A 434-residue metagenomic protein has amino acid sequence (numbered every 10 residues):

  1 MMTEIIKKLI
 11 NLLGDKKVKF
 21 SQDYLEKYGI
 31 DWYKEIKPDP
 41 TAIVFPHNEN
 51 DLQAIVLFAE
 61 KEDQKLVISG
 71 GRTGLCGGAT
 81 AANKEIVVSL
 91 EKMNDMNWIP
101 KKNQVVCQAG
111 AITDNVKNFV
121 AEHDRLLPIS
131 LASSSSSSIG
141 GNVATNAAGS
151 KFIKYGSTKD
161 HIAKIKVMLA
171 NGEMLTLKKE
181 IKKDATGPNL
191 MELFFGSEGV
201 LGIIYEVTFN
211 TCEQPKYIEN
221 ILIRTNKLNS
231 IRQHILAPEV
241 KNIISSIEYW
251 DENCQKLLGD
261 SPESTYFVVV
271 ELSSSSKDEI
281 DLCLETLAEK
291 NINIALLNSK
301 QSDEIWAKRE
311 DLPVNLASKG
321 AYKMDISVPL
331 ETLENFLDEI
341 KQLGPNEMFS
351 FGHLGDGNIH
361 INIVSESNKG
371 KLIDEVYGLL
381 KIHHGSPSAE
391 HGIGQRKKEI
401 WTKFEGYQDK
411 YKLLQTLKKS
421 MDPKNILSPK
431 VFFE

Functional and structural regions predicted by a protein language model:
M1-L57, G74-N103, E252-S261, S299-Y322 (+1 more regions): N-terminal flexible segment immediately upstream of the FAD-binding catalytic core in FAD-dependent oxidoreductases
M1-W32, K61-Q64, L287-Q301, I382-P387 (+1 more regions): N-terminal accessory segments
F20-Y28, F209-E213, E219, I223-L379 (+1 more regions): C-terminal substrate-recognition/cap domain of FAD-linked oxidoreductases
L52-L66, V120-S137, M174-F195, Q342 (+2 more regions): Short, hydrophobic/aliphatic alpha-helical segments
N94-E248, L427: FAD-binding subdomain of flavoenzyme oxidoreductases
E173, K397-E434: Activity-critical C-terminal alpha-helical subdomain
